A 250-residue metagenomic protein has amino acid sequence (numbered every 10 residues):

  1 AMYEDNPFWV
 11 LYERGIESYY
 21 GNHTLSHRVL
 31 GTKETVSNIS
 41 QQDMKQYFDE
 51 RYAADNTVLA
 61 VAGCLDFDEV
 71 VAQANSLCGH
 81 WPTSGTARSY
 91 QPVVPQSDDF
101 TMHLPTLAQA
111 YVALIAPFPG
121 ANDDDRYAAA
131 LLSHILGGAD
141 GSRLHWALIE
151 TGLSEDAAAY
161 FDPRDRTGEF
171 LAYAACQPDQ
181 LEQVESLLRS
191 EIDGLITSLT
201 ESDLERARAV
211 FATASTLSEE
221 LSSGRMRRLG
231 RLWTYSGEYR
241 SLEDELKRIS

Functional and structural regions predicted by a protein language model:
A1-A53, C64-S250: Mature, solvent-exposed C-terminal subdomains and processed small-chain segments of exported/organellar
